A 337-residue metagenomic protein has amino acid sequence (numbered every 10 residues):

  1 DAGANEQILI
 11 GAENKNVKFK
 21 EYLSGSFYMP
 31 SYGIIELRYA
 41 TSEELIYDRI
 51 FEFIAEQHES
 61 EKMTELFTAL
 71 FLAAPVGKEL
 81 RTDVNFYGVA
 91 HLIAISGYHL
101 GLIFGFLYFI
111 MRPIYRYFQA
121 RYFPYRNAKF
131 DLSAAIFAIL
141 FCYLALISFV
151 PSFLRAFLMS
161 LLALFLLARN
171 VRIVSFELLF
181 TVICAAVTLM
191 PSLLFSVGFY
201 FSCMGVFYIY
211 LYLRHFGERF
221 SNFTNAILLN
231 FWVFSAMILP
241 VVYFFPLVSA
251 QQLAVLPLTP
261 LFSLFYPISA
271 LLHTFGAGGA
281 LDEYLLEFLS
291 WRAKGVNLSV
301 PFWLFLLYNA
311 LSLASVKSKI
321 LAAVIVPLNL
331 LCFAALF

Functional and structural regions predicted by a protein language model:
D1-A40: OB-fold single-stranded nucleic acid-binding module
Q7, E21-F27, A40-L45, H99-F104 (+4 more regions): Short C-terminal domain-edge/linker segments immediately following a structured domain
S26-Y28, S42-I46, R116-F118, A135-C142 (+4 more regions): Short amphipathic alpha-helical segments, especially helix-boundary/capping motifs
F27, G33, Y117-F118, P124-N127 (+3 more regions): Short, intrinsically disordered/low-complexity patches at protein termini and at juxtamembrane boundaries
G33-R155: Aromatic-rich juxtamembrane segments at the membrane interface
F149-F337: Internal transmembrane alpha-helical bundles of multi-pass membrane proteins
